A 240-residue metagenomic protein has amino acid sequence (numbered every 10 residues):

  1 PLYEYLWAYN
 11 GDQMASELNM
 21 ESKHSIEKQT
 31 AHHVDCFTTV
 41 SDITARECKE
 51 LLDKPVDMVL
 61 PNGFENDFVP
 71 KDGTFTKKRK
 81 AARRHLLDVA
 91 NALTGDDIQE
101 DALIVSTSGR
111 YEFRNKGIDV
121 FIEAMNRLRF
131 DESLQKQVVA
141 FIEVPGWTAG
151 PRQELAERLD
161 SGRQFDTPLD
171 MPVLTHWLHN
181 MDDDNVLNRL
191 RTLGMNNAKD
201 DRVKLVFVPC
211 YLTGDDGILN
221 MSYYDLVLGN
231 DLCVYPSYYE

Functional and structural regions predicted by a protein language model:
P1-E240: Catalytic cores of nucleotide-sugar-dependent glycosyltransferases that transfer UDP/GDP/TDP-activated
